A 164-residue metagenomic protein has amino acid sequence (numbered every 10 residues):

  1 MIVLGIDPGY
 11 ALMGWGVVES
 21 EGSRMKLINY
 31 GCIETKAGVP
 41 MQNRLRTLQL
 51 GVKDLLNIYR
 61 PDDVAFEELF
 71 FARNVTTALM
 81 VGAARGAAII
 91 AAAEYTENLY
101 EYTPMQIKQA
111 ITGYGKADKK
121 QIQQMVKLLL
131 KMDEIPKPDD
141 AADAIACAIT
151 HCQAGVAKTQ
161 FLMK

Functional and structural regions predicted by a protein language model:
M1-K164: Phosphate- and other anionic-substrate recognition elements at nucleic-acid/protein interfaces
